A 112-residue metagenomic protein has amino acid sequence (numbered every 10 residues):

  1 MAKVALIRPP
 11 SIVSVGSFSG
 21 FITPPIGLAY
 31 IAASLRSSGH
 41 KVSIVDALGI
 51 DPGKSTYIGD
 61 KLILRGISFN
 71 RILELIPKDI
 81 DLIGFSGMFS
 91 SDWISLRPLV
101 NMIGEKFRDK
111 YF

Functional and structural regions predicted by a protein language model:
M1-F112: A short, structured N-terminal alpha-helical element that caps or precedes a catalytic domain
